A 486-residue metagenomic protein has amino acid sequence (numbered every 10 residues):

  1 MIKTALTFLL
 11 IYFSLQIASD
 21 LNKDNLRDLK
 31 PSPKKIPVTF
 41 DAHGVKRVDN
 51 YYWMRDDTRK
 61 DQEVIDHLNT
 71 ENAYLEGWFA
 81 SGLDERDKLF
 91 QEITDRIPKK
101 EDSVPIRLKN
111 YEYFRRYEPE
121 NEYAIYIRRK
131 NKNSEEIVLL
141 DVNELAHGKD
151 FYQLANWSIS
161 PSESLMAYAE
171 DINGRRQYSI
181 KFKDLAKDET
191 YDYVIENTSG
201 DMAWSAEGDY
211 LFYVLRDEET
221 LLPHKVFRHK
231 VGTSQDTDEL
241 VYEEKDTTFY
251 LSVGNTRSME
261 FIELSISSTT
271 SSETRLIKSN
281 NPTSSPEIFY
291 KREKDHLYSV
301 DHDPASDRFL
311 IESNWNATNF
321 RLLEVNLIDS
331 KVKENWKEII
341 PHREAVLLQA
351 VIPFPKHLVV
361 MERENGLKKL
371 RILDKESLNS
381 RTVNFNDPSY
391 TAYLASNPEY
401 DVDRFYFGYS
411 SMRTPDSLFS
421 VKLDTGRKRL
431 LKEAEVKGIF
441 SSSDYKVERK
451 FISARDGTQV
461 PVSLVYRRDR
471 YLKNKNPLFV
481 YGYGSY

Functional and structural regions predicted by a protein language model:
M1-F8: Sec-dependent signal peptide recognition, specifically the positively charged N-region followed immediately by
I2, L21-D24, R129: Generic cytosolic/nucleocytoplasmic N-terminal low-complexity/intrinsically disordered segments
L6, I36, D41, R449 (+1 more regions): A residue-level detector for conformationally permissive "hinge/kink" positions
L9-A18: Hydrophobic h-region of N-terminal signal peptides that target proteins for export in Gram-negative bacteria
L21-G44: Charged, compositionally biased N-terminal leader segments and the immediate start of the first structured element
V45-D84, K88-V138, N143-P461, V465-K475 (+2 more regions): Peripheral, non-catalytic segments that deliver or gate enzyme domains
